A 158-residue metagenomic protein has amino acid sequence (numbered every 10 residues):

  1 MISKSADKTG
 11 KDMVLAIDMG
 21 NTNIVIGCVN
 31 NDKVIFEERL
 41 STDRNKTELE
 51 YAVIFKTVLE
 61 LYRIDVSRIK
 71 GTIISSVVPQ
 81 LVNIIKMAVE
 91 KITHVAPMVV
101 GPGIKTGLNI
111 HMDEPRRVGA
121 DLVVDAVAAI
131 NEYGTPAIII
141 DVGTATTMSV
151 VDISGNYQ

Functional and structural regions predicted by a protein language model:
S3, G10-T57, N156-Q158: Short glycine-rich, Thr/Ser-proximal phosphate-binding strand/loop in the N-terminal lobe of ATP-dependent enzymes
K11-D12, R68-K70, T135-P136: Short coil/turn segments at beta-strand junctions that form active-site/ligand-binding loops
V14-D18, I73, A137-D141: Short glycine-aspartate micro-motif
I26, I74, G143: Residue-level signal for inorganic ion chemistry
R44-K46, S75-V82: Glycine-rich phosphate-binding loops at beta-strand->alpha-helix junctions
F55-G71: Phosphate/pyrophosphate-binding loops at sites that engage ATP/ADP/AMP, CoA/4′-phosphopantetheine, polyphosphate
V66-V77, A96-M98: Short glycine-rich phosphate-binding loop at a beta-alpha junction
M87, I92-M98, I104, L108-Q158: Phosphate-binding/catalytic loop of phosphoryl-transfer enzymes
